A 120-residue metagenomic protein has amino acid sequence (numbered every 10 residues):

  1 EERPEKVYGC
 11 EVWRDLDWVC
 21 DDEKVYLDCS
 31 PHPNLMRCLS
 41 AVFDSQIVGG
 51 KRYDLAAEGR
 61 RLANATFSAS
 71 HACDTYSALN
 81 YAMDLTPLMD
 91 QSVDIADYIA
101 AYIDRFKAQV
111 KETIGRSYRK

Functional and structural regions predicted by a protein language model:
R3-K6, C10-K120: C-terminal accessory domains and tails appended to enzymatic cores
